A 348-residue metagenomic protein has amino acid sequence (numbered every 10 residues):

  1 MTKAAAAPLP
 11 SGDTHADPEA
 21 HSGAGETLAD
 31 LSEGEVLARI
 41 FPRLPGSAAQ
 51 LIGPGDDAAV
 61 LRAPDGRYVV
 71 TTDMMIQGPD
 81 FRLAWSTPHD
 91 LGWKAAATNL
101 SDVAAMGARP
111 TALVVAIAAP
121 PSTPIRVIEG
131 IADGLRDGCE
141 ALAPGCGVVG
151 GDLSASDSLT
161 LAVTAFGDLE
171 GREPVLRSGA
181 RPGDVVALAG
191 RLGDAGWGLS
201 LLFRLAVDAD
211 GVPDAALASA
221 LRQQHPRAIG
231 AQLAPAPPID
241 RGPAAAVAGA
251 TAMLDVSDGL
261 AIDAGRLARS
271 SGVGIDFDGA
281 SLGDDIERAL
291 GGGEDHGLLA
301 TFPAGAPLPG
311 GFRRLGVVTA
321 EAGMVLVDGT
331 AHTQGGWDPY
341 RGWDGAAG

Functional and structural regions predicted by a protein language model:
M1-T87, M106, V115, D133 (+2 more regions): Extreme N-terminal cap/leader segments of soluble proteins
K3, A20, L28, S32 (+3 more regions): Acidic, Ser/Thr/Pro-rich beta/coil linker or hinge segments at domain junctions
Q50-G55, V60, D152-S154, S178 (+5 more regions): Beta-strand->loop->alpha-helix junctions that form or flank phosphate-binding loops in nucleotide-handling enzymes
A63-D65, M75, P110-L205: Glycine-rich anion-binding loops of enzyme active sites
V69-T72, V175-P243: Short, acidic (Asp/Glu-rich) active-site segment that either coordinates a divalent metal cofactor
P88-A112, D133-L142, G259-R266: Small-aliphatic-rich amphipathic alpha-helix that forms the alpha element of a beta-alpha
S122, L205, Q224-E294: Active-site-proximal betaalpha loop/short-helix elements that scaffold phosphoryl/nucleotidyl transfer chemistry
